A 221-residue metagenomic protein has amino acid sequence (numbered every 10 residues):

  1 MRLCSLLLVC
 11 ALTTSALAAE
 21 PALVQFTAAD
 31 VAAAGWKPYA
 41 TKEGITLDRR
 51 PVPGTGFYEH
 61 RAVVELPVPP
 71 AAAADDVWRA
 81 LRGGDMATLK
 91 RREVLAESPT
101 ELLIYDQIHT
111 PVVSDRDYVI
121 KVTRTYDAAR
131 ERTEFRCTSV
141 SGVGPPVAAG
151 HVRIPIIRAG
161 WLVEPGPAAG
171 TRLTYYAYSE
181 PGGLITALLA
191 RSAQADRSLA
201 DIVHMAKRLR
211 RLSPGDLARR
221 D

Functional and structural regions predicted by a protein language model:
C4-S15: Bacterial N-terminal signal peptides
A19-D221: Eukaryotic helix-grip
